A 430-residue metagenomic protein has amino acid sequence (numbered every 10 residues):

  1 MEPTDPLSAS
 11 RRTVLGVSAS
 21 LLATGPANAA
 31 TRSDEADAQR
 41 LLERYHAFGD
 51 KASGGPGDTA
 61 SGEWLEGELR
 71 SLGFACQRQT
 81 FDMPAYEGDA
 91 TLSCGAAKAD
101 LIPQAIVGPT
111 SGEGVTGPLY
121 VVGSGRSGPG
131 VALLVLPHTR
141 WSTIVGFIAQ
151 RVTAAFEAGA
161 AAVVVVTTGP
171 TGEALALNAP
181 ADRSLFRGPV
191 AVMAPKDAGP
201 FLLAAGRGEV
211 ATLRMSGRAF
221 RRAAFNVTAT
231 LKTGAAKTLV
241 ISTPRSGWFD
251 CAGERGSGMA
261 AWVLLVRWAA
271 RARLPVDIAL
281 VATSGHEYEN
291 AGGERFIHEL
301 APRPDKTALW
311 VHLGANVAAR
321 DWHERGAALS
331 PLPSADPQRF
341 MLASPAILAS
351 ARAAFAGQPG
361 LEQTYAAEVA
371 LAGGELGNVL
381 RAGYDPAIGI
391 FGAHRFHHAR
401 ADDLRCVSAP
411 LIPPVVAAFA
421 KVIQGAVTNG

Functional and structural regions predicted by a protein language model:
M1-A9, S20: N-terminal secretory signal peptides
T31, A47-P56, H138-G146, Q150-R151 (+5 more regions): Second-shell loop/turn segments in exported
R32-P56, L72, Q79-F81, T91 (+4 more regions): N-terminal capping segment at the start of a domain
D34-P56, E68-G73, V131-T143, A219-T283 (+1 more regions): Catalytic-core environment of secreted peptidases
E35, L42-V131, V135-T143: Noncatalytic luminal/extracellular "stalk/propeptide" segments of secretory-pathway proteins
A97-R126, L177-E254, L264-R271, P275-I278 (+1 more regions): Soluble metallo-hydrolase cores and metallopeptidase-like ectodomains found primarily in the secretory/periplasmic
A236, T283-I388: Metal-dependent peptidase/peptidase-like ectodomains
I278, H394-G430: His/Asp/Glu-rich mid-to-C-terminal helical/loop segments that flank catalytic regions of hydrolases
